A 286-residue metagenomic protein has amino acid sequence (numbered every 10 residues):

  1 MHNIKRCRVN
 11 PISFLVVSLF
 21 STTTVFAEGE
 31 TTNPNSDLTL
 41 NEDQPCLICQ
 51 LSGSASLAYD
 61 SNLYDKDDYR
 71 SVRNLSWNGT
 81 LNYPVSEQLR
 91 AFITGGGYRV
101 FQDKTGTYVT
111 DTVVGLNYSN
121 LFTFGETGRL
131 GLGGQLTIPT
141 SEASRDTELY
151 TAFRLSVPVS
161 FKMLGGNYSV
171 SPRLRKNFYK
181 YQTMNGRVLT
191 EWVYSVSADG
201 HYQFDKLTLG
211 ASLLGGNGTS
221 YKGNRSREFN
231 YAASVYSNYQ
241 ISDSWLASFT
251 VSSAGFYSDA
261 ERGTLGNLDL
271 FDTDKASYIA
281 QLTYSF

Functional and structural regions predicted by a protein language model:
M1-S52, F286: Cleavable N-terminal export/targeting peptides
T39-L51, Y83-Q88, K104-G106, L121-G131 (+4 more regions): Short loop/turn motifs that connect adjacent beta-strands in outer-membrane beta-barrel proteins
C49-A55, A91-I93, V114, G128-G134 (+8 more regions): Transmembrane beta-strands of outer-membrane beta-barrel proteins
L57, W77-Y83, V114-N120, G134 (+6 more regions): Residues on the lipid-exposed face of transmembrane beta-strands in outer-membrane beta-barrel proteins
L57-D65, G95-F101, N120, L136-E142 (+6 more regions): Transmembrane beta-strands of outer-membrane beta-barrel pores
L57-N78, R99-K104, R262: Surface-exposed strand-loop-strand hairpins of Gram-negative outer-membrane beta-barrel proteins
S71, L213, T219-F286: Predominantly the C-terminal beta-signal and adjacent terminal strand-loop region of outer-membrane beta-barrel
G96-W192, R262, N267: Outer-membrane pore/translocation modules
